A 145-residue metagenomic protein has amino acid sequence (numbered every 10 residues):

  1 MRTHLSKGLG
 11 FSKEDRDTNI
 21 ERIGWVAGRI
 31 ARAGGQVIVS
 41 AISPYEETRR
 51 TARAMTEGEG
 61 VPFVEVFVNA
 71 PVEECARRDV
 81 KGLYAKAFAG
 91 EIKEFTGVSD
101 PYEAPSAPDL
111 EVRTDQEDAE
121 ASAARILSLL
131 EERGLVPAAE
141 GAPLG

Functional and structural regions predicted by a protein language model:
M1, T48, D118: Short phosphate-engaging motifs
R2-K7, E103-S106: Short, basic/glycine-rich phosphate-binding loops at helix/coil junctions that contact nucleotide phosphates
H4-D15, A27-F88, E94: ATP-dependent NMP and nucleoside kinases share a basic, alpha-helical "lid"
S12-I20, Q116: Flexible, glycine- and charge-enriched loops at secondary-structure boundaries
N19-R29, S99: Conserved alpha-helical scaffold flanking the Walker A/P-loop in AAA+ ATPase domains
A27, I126, L130: Hydrophobic "lid"/C-terminal helical patch of Rossmann-like NAD(P)-dependent dehydrogenase/epimerase domains
N69-V72, R77-A124, E132-G145: Small-molecule kinase domains that catalyze NTP-dependent phosphoryl transfer to phosphate-bearing small molecules
